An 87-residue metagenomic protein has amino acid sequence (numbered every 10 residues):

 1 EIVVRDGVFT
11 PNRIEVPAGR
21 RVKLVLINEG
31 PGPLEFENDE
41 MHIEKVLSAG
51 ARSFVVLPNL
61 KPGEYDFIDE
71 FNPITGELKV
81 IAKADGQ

Functional and structural regions predicted by a protein language model:
E1, L47-Q87: Extracellular/periplasmic metallocenter environments
E1-R21: N-terminal edge beta-strand
N12-I14, H42-V46: Beta-strand-rich interaction surfaces with strong enrichment in secreted/lumenal proteins
V22, G32-L34, G76: Short beta-strand/loop motifs in extracellular/secreted proteins, especially within beta-sandwich accessory domains
L26-N28: Asparagine-centered strand-capping/turn motif at beta-strand->loop junctions
L34-E40: Change to "...patches in solvent-exposed regions of secreted, membrane-anchored, or virion-exposed structural
